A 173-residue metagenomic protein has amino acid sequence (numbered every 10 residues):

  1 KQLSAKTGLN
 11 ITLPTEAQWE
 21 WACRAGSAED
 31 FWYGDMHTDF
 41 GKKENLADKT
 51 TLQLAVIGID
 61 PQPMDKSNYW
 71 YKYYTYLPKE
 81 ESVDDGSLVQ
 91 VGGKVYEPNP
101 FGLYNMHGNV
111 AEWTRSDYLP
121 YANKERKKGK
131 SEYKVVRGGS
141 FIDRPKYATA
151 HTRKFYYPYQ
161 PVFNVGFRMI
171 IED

Functional and structural regions predicted by a protein language model:
K1-H151, P161: Functional-site microenvironments in short loops/helix caps that host divalent-cation chemistry
F155-P158: Short, positively biased Gly/Pro-containing turn/loop motifs at secondary-structure boundaries
F163-D173: Short, structured beta-strand segments at or near domain termini in extracellular proteins/domains
